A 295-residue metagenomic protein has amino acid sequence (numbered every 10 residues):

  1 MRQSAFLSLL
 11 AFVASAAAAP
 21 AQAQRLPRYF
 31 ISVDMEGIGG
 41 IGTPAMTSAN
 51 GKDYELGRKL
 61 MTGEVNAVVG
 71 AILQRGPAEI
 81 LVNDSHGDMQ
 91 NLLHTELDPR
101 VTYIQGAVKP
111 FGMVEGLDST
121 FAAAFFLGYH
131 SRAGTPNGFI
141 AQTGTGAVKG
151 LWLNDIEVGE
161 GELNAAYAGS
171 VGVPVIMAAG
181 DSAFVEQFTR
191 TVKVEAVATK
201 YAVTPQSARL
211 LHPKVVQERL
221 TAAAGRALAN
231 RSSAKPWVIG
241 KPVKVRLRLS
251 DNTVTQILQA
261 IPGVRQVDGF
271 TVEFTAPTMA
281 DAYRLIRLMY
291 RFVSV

Functional and structural regions predicted by a protein language model:
L7-A16: Bacterial N-terminal signal peptides
A18-A23: Boundary at the C-terminal end of the N-terminal hydrophobic targeting segment
Q24-P44: Mature N-terminal segment immediately following signal peptide/propeptide cleavage in secreted/periplasmic
T47-A67: Short catalytic helix/loop segments, enriched in acidic residues and glycine and frequently bearing histidine
I80, V216, A223-V295: C-terminal accessory domains and tails appended to enzymatic cores
P99-L117: A glycine-rich helix N-cap at a beta->alpha junction
T145-V171, M177-G180: Active-site glycine-rich loop that binds ribose-phosphate moieties when present
Y167-V175, A179-G225: Active-site rim beta-loop-alpha module in soluble metabolic enzymes
